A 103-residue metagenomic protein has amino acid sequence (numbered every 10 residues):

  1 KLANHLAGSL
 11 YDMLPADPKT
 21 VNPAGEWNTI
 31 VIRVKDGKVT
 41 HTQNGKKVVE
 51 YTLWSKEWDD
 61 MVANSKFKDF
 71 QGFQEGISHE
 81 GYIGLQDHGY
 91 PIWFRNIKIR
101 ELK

Functional and structural regions predicted by a protein language model:
K1-K103: Carbohydrate-interacting regions of secretory-pathway proteins
